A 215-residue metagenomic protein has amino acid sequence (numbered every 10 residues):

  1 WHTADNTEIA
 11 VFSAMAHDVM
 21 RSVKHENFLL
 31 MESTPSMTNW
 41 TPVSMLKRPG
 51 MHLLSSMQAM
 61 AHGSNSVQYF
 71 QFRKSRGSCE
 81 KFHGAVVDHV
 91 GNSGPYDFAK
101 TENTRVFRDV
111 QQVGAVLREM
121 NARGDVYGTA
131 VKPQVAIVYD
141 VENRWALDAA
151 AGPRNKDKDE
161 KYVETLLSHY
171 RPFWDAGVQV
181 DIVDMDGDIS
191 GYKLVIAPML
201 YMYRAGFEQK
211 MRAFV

Functional and structural regions predicted by a protein language model:
W1-V215: Carbohydrate-binding surfaces of carbohydrate-active enzymes
